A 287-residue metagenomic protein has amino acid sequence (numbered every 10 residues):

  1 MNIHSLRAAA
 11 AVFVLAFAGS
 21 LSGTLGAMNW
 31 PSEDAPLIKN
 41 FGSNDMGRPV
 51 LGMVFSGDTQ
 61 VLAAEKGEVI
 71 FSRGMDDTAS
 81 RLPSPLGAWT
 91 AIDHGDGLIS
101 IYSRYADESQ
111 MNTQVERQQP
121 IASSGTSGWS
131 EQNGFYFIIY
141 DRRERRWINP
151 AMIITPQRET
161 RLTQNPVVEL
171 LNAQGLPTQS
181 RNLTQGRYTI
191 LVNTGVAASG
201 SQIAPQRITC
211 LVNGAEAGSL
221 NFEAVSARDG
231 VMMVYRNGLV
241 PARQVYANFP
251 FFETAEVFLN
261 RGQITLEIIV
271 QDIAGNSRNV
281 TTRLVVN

Functional and structural regions predicted by a protein language model:
N2-A10: Bacterial N-terminal signal peptides that target proteins for export
A9-S20: Bacterial N-terminal signal peptides
G19-G87, R117, T126-F135, R146-N213 (+3 more regions): Surface-exposed, glycine-biased beta-strand/turn segments
S56-D58, L62-A63, D93-P120: Short histidine-centered loop motifs in beta-beta connectors
I101, A204, I208-L259: Exoplasmic/lumenal beta-rich domain surfaces
D141, Q157, V286-N287: Extracellular interdomain linker/stem segments of modular secreted and single-pass surface proteins
Q271-V280: Short acidic/polar inter-strand loop motif in beta-rich domains
V280-V286: C-terminal edge beta-strand
